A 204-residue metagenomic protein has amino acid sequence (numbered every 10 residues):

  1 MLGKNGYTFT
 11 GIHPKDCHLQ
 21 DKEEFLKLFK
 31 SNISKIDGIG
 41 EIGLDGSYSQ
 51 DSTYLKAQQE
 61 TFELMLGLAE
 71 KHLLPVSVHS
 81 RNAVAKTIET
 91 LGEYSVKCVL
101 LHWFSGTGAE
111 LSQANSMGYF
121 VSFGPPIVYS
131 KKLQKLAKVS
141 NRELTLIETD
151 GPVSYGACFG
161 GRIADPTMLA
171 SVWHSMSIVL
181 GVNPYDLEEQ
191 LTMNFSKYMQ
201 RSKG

Functional and structural regions predicted by a protein language model:
M1-G204: Mid-domain alpha/beta scaffold segments of enzyme catalytic cores
